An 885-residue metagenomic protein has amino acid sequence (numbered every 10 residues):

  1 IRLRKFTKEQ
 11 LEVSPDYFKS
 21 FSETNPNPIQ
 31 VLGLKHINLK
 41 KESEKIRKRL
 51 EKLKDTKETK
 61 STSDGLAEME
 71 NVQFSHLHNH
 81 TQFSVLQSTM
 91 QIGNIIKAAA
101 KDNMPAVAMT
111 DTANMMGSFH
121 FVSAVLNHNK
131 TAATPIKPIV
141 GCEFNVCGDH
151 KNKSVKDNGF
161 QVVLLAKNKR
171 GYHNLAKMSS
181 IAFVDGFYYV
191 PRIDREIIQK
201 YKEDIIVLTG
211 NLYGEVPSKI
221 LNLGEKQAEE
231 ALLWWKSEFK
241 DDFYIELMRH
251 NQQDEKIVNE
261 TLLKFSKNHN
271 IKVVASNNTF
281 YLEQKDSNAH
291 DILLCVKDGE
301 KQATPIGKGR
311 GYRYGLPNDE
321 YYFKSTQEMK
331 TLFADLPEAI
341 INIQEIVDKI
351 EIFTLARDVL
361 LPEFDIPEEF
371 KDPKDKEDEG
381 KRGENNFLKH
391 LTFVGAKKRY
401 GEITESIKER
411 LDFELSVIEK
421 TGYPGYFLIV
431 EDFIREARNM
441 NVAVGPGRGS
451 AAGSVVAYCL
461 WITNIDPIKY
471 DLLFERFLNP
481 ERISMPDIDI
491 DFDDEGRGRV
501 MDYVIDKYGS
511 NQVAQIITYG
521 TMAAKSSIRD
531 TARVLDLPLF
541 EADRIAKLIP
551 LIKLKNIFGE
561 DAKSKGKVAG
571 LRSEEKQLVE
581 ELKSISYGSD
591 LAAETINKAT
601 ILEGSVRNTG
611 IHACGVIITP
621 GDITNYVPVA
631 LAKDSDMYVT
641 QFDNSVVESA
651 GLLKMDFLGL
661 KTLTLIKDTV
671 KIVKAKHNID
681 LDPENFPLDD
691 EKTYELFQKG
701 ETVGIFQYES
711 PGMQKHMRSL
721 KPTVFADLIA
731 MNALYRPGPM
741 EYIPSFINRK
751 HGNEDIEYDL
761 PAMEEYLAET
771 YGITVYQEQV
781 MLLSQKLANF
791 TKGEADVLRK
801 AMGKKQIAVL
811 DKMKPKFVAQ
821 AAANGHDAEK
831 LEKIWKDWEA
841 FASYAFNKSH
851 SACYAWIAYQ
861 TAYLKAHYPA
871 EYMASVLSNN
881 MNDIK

Functional and structural regions predicted by a protein language model:
I1-L3: OB-fold and OB-like beta-barrel modules that bind single-stranded nucleic acids
K5-E9, S14-Y17, N27: The two-metal-ion catalytic cores of nucleic-acid processing enzymes
Y17, F21-K885: Alpha-helical scaffold/interaction cores of sigma-54-like transcription cofactors and many family A DNA polymerases
